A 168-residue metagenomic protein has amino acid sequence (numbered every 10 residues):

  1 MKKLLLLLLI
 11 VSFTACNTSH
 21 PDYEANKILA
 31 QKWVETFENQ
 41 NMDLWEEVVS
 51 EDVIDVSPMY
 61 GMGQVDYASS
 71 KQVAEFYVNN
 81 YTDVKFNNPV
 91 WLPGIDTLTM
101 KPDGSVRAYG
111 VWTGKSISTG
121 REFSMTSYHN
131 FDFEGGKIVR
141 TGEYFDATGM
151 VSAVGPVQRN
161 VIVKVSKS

Functional and structural regions predicted by a protein language model:
L4-F13: Sec-dependent N-terminal signal peptides
C16-S168: C-terminal and inter-domain tail/linker signature
